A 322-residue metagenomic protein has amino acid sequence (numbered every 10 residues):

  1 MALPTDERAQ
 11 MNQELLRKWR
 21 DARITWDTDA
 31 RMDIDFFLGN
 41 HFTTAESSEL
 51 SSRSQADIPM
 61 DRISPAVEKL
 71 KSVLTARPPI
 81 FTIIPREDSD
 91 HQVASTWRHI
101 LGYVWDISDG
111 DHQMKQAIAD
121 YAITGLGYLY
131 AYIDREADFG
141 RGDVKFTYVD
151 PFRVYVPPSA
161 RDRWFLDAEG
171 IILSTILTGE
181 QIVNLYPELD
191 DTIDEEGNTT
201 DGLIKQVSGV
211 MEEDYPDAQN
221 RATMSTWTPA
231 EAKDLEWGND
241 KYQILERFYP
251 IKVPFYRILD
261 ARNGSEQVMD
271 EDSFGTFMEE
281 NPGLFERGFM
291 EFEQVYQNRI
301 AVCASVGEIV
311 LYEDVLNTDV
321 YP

Functional and structural regions predicted by a protein language model:
M1-P322: Extended alpha-helical, oligomerization-prone segments that build pores/tubes and scaffolds
